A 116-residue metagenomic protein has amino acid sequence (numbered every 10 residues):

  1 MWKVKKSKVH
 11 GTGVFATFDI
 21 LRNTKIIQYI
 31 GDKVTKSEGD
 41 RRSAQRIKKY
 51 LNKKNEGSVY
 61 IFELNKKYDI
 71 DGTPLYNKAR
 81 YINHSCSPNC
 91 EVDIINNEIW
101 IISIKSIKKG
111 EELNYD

Functional and structural regions predicted by a protein language model:
M1-E91: Catalytic cores of histone-lysine modification enzymes
S85-D116: C-terminal SET catalytic tail plus cysteine-rich post-SET Zn-binding segment of SAM-dependent SET-domain
